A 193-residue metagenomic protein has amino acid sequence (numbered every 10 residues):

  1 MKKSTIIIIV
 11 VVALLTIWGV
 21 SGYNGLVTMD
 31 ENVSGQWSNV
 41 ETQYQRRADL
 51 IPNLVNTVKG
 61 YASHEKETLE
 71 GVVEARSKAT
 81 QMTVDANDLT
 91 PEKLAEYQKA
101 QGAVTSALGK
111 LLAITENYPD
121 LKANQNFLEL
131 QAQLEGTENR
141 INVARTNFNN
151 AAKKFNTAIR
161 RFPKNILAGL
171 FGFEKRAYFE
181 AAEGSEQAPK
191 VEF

Functional and structural regions predicted by a protein language model:
M1-F193: A helix-centric hydrophobic-segment signal that preferentially recognizes long, alpha-helical stretches used
